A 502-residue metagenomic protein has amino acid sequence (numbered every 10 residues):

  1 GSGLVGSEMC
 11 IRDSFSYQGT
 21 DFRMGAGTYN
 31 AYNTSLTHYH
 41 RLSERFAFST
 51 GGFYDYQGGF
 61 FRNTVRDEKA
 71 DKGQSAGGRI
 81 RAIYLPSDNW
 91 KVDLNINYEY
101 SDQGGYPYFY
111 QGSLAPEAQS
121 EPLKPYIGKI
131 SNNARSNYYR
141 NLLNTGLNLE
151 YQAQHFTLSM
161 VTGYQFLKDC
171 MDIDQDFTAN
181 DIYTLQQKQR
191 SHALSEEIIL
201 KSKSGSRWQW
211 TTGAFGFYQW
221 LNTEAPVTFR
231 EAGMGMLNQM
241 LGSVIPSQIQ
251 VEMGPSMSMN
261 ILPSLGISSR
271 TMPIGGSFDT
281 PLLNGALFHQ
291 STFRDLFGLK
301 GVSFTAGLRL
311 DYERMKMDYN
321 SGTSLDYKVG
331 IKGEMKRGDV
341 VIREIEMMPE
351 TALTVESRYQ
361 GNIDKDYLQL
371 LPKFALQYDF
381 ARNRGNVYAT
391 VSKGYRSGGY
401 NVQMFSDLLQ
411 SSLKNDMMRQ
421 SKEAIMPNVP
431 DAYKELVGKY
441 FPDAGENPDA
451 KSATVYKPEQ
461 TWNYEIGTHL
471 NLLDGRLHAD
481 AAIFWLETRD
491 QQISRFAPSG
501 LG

Functional and structural regions predicted by a protein language model:
G1, G27-N30, A70-Q74, K129 (+7 more regions): Short sequence motifs at beta-strands and strand-loop junctions characteristic of Gram-negative outer-membrane
S7, R12-N63, E68-G78, N89 (+4 more regions): Outer-membrane beta-barrel translocator/receptor signature
G19-R23, A47-S49, R79, K91-D93 (+8 more regions): Residue-level detector of the transmembrane beta-barrel scaffold of outer-membrane proteins
M24-T28, Y54-G58, Y98-D102, A153 (+6 more regions): Transmembrane beta-strands of outer-membrane beta-barrel pores
G25, H40-N132, L167-I182, K188 (+1 more regions): Periplasmic-side early beta-strands and strand-to-turn transitions of outer-membrane beta-barrels
R62-K69, Y106-S131, D176-T184, T228-P273 (+3 more regions): Solvent-exposed loop segments that connect transmembrane elements
I83-S87, L200-K203, F215-F217, F278-H478 (+1 more regions): Structural signature of Gram-negative outer-membrane beta-barrels, strongest in the C-terminal barrel of TonB-dependent
R140-L167, L185-K328, G361, D366-Y367 (+3 more regions): Face-selective signature of the C-terminal outer-membrane beta-barrel domain
